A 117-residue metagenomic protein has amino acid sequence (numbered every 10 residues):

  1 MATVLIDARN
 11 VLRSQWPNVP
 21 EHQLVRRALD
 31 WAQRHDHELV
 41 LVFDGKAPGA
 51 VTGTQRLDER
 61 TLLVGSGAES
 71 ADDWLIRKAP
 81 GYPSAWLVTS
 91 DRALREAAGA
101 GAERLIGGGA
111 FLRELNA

Functional and structural regions predicted by a protein language model:
A2-I6, N10-A117: Nuclease catalytic cores that cleave nucleic-acid phosphodiester bonds, predominantly acidic two-metal-ion
